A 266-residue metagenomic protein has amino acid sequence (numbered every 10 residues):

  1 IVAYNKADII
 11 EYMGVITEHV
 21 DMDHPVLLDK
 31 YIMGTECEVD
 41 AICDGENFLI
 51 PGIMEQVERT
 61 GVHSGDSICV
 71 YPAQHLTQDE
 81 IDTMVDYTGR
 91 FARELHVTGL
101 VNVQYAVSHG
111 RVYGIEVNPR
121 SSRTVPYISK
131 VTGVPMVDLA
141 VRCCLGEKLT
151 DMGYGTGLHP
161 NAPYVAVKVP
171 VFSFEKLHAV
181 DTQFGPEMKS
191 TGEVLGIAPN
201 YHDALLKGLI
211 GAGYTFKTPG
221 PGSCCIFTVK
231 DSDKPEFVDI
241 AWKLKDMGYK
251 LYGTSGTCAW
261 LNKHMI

Functional and structural regions predicted by a protein language model:
I1-G220: ATP-dependent carboxylate activation and anion-phosphoryl transfer catalytic cores that bind Mg-ATP to form
I10, K234-P235: Loop/helix-junction capping segments adjacent to catalytic residues or to phosphate/diphosphate-binding pockets
I226, L244, G248-L261: Short internal beta-strands
T228-D231: Structural motif
P235-D246: Glycine-rich beta-alpha loop segments
N262-I266: Active-site loop-to-helix "anion-binding N-cap" substructures in soluble metabolic enzymes
